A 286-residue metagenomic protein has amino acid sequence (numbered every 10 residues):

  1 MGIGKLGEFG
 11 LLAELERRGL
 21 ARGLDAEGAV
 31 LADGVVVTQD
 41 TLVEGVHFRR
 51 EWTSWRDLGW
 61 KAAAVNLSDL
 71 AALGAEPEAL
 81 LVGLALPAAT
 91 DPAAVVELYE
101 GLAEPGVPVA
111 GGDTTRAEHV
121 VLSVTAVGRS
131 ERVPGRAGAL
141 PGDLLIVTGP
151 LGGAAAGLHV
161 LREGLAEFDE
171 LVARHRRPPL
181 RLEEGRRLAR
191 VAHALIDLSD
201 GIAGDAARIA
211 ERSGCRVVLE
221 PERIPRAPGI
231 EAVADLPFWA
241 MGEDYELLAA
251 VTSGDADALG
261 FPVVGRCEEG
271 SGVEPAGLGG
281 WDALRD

Functional and structural regions predicted by a protein language model:
M1-S54, L73, E78, V82 (+5 more regions): Extreme N-terminal cap/leader segments of soluble proteins
I3, D33, R176-P179, P225 (+1 more regions): Acidic, Ser/Thr/Pro-rich beta/coil linker or hinge segments at domain junctions
G23, V36-Q39, P108-G112, A126 (+3 more regions): General beta-strand structural signal in soluble alpha/beta enzymes
L42, E76-H159: Glycine-rich anion-binding loops of enzyme active sites
W55-L80, V96-E104, R187, I202-I209: Small-aliphatic-rich amphipathic alpha-helix that forms the alpha element of a beta-alpha
A89-D91, H175-E243: Active-site-proximal betaalpha loop/short-helix elements that scaffold phosphoryl/nucleotidyl transfer chemistry
V127, L248-T252: Short hydrophobic/aromatic beta-strand micro-patches that form the beta-sheet surface supporting nucleotide- or nucleic
A155-V172: Short, compositionally biased
